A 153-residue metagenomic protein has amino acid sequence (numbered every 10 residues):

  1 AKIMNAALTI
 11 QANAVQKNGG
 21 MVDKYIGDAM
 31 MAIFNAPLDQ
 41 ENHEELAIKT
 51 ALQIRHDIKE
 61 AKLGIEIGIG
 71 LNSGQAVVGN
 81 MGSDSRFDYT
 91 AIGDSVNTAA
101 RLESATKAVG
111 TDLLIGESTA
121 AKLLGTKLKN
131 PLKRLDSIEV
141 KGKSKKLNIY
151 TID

Functional and structural regions predicted by a protein language model:
A1-K49, D57, Y89: Catalytic NTP-binding/metal-coordinating core of nucleotidyl cyclase/transferase enzymes
I10, D28-M30, A51-H56, G74-A76 (+3 more regions): Cytosolic nucleotide-binding catalytic cores of signal-transduction proteins
I10-K17, Q53-A61, R101-A108, K122: Amphipathic alpha-helical regulatory segments at dimerization interfaces that relay allosteric signals between sensory
N18-G19, D23-I26, H56-G70, S137-V140 (+1 more regions): Catalytic core regions of nucleotide second-messenger enzymes
I33-N42, I69-Y89, T106-V109: Catalytic strand-loop-helix junctions within cyclic-nucleotide turnover domains
E44, F87-I92, R134-L135: Allosteric regulatory "coupling" segments in signal-transduction proteins
A76-V78, A99, A105-D153: Cytosolic regulatory/linker segments at or just downstream of nucleotide-handling modules in signal-transduction
